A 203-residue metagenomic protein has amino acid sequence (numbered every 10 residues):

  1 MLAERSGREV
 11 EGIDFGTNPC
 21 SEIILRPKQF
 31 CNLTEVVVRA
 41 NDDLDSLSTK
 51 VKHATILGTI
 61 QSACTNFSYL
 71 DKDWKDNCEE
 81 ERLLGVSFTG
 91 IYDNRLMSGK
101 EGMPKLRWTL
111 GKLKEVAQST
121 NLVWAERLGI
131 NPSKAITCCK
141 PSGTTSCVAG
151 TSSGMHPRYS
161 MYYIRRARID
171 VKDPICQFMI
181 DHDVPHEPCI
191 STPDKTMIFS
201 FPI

Functional and structural regions predicted by a protein language model:
M1-I203: Long, C-terminal-biased catalytic regions of enzyme "large/alpha" subunits
